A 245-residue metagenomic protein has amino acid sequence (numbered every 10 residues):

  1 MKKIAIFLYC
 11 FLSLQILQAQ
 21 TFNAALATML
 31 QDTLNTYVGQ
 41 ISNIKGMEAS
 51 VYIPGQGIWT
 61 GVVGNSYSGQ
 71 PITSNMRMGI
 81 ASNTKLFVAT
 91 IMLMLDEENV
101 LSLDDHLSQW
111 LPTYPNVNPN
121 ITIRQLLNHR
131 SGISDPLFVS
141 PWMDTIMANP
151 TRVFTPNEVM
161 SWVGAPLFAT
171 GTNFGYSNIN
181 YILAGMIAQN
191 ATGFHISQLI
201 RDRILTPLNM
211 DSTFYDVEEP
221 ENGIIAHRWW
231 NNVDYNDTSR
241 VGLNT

Functional and structural regions predicted by a protein language model:
M1-F22: Bacterial Sec-dependent N-terminal signal peptides
I6, Q18, V88, L107 (+1 more regions): Hydrophobic side chains within alpha-helical segments
L8, V51, Y114, R130 (+1 more regions): Residues that line or immediately flank small-molecule/substrate-binding pockets and catalytic motifs
N23-M78, S102: Short, conserved catalytic-motif segment at the N-terminal edge
L26, L30, T84-F87, N180 (+1 more regions): Hydrophobic/aromatic residues within well-ordered alpha-helical segments
M29, T33-I41, P54, S66 (+7 more regions): Structured segments of extracytoplasmic/periplasmic soluble domains in secreted or envelope-associated proteins
I41, K45-E48, S68-Q125, L167-I179: Short active-site loop at a secondary-structure junction that contains or immediately precedes the catalytic residue(s)
I58, N118-T245: Short, surface-exposed loop or secondary-structure junction motifs that flank catalytic or metal-binding residues
